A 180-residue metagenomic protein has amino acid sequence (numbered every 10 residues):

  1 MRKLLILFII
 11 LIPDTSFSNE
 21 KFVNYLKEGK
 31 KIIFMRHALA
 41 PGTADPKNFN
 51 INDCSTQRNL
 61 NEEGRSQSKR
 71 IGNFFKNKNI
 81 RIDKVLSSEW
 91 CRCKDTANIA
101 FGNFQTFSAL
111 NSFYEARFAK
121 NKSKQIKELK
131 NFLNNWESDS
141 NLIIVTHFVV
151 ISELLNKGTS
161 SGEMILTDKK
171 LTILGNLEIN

Functional and structural regions predicted by a protein language model:
K3-I12: Sec-dependent N-terminal signal peptides
D14-S18: Sec/Tat signal peptide C-region and signal peptidase I cleavage site
N19-V23, K27-R117, K157-N180: Active-site-proximal alpha-helix that buttresses catalytic centers in soluble enzyme cores
K30-I32, S138-T146: Generic beta-sheet signal
K78-I80, W136-S140: Glycine-rich phosphate-binding loop signature in dinucleotide/nucleotide-binding domains
F118-I126: Short, surface-exposed amphipathic charged segments that create phosphate/polyanion-binding patches used for binding
Q125-W136: A short, acidic, amphipathic alpha-helical segment used as a generic capping/interface helix at domain edges
